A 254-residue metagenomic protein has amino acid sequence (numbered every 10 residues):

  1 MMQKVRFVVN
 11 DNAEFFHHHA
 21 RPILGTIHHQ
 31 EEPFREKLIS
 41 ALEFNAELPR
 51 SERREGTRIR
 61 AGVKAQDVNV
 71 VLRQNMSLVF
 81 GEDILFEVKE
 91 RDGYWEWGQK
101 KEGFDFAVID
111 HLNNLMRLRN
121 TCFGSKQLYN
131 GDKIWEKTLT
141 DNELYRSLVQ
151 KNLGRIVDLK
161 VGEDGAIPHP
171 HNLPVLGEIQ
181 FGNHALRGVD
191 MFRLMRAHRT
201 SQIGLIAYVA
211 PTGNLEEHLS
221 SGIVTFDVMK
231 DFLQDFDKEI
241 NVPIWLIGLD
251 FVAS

Functional and structural regions predicted by a protein language model:
M1-G98: Nuclease-adjacent, charged terminal/linker segments that flank catalytic cores
R54, R58-R60, N75-H171, N183-F192 (+1 more regions): Active-site metal-binding core of divalent-cation-utilizing nuclease and nuclease-like domains
D67-L72, D190-M191, G222-F232: Well-ordered, non-membrane alpha-helical segments in soluble/globular domains
G103, L176-E178: Short hydrophobic-acidic sequence motifs that mark active-site Asp/Glu residues
P174-V175, L205: Structural motif
A197-I203, D235-E239: Arginine/glycine-rich "motif VI" loop of SF2 helicases in the C-terminal RecA-like domain
Q202-T212: Conserved beta-strand signature within the Rossmann-like core of class I S-adenosyl-L-methionine
T212-S254: Domain-level recognition of nuclease-like catalytic cores that cleave nucleotide substrates
